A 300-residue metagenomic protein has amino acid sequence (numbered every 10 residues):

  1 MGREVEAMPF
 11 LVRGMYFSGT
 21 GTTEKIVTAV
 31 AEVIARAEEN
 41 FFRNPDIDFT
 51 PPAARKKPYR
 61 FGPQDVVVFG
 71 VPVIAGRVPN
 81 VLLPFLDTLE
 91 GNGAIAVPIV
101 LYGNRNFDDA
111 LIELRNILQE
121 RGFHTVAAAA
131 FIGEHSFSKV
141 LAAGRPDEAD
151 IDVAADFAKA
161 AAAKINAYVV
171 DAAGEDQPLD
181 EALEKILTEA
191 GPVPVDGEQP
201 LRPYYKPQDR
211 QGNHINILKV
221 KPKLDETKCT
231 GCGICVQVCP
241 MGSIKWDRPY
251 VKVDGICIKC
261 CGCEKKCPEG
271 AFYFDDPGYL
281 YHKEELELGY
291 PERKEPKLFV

Functional and structural regions predicted by a protein language model:
R3-G14, S18-I26, V30-I47, K57-K219 (+1 more regions): FMN-binding flavodoxin-like domain, especially the glycine-rich phosphate-binding loop
P51-A54: Conserved SAM/SAH-binding loop
L224-E226, T230-I258, G262-L280: Iron-sulfur cluster-binding cysteine motifs and their immediate structural context in ferredoxin-like electron-transfer
